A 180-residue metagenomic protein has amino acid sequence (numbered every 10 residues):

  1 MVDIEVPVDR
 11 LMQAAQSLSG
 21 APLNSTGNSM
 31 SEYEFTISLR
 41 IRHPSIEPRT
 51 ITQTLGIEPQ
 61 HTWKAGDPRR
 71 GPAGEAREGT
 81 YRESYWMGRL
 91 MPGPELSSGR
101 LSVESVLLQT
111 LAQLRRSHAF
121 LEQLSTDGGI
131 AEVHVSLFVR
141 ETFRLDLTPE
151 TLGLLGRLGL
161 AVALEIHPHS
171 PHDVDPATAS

Functional and structural regions predicted by a protein language model:
V2-S180: Acidic (Asp/Glu-rich) sequence patches and key acidic residues that form negatively charged surfaces used
